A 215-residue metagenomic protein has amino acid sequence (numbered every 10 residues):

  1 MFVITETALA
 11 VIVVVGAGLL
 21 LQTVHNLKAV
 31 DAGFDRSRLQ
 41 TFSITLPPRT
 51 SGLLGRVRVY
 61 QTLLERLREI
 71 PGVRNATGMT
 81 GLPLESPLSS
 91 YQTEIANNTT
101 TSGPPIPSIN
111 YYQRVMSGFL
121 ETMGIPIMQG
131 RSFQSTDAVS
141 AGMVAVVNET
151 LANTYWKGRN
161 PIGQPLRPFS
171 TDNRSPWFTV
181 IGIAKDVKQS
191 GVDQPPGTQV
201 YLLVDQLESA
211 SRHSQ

Functional and structural regions predicted by a protein language model:
M1-E6: N-terminal Sec/SRP start-transfer signal
L9-R38: Alpha-helical transmembrane segments
I12-G16, V59, Y112: Residue-level signal for transmembrane alpha-helical positions in Major Facilitator Superfamily
V30-V57: Membrane-interface junction motifs in transport/secretion proteins
R58, L64-Q215: Mid-to-C-terminal secondary-structure elements that act as membrane-proximal/extracytoplasmic interface segments
